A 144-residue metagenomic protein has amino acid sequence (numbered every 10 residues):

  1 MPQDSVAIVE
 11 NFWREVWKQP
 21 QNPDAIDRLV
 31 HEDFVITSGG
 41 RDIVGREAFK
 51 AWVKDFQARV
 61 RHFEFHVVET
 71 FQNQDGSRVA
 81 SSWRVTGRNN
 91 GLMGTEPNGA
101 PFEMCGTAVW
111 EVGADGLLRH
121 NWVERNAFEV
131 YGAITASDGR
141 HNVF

Functional and structural regions predicted by a protein language model:
M1-F144: C-terminal and inter-domain tail/linker signature
